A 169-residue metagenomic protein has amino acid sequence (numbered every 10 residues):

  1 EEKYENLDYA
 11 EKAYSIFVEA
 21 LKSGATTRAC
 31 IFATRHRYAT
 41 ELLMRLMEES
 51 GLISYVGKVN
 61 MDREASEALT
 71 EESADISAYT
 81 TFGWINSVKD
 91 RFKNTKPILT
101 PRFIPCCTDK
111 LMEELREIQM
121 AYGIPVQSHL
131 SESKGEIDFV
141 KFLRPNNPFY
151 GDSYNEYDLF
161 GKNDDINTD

Functional and structural regions predicted by a protein language model:
E1-L52, S77-R91: Alpha-helical scaffold segments that flank or form the walls of functional sites
L42-D169: Metal-coordinating catalytic core of metallo-dependent amide/deamination hydrolases
